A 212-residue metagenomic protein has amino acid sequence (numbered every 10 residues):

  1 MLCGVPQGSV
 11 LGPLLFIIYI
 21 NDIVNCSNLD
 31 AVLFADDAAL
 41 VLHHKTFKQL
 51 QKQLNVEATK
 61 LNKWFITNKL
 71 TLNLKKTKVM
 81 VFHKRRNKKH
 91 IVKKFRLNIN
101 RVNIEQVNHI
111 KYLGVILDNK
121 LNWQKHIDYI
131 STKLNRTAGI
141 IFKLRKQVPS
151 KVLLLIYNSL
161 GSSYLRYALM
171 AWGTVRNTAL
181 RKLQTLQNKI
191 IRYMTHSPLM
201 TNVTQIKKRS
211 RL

Functional and structural regions predicted by a protein language model:
M1-L15, V41-F47, L97-R101, K120 (+3 more regions): Short, conserved non-catalytic motifs in the polymerase core
P13-L42: Active-site palm subdomain of RNA-directed nucleic acid polymerases
A39-K63, N122: Catalytic palm subdomain of template-directed nucleic-acid polymerases, centered on the conserved carboxylate motif
Q51-L54, A58, L72, I127 (+2 more regions): Hydrophobic packing residues in well-ordered alpha-helices of helical domains and bundles
V56, T71-N108: Short, conserved micro-motifs composed of acidic
T67, K75, Y167-T178, Q184: Charged boundary/loop elements
R101-A171: Basic, alpha-helical interaction scaffolds
T178-L212: Short linear motifs embedded in intrinsically disordered, charge-biased segments
